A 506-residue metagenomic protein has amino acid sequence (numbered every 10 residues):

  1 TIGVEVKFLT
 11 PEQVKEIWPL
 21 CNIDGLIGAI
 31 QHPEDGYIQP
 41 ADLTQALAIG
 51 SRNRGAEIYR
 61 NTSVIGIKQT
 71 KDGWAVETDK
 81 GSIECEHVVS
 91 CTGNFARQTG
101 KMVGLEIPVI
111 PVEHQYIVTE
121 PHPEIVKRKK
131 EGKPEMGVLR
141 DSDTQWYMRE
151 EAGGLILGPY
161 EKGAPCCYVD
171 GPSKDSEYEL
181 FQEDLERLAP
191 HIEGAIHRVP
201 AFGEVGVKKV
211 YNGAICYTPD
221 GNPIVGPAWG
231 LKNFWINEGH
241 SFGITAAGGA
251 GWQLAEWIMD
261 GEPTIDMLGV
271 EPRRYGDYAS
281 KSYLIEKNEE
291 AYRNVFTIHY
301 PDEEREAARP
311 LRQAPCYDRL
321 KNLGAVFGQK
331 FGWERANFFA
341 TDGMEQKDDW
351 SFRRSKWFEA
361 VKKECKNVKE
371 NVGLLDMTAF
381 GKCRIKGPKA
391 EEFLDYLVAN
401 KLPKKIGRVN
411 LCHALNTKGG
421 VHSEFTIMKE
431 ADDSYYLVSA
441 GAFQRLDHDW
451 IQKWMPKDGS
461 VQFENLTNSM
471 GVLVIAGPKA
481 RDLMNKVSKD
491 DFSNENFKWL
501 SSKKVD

Functional and structural regions predicted by a protein language model:
T1, K7-L26, M148, Y160-C166: A conserved beta-strand/loop capping segment in the N-terminal third of enzymes that catalyze redox or closely related
I2-E12, E106-V109, G261-D266, F327: A short alpha-helix-loop-beta-strand transition element characteristic of N-terminal alpha/beta dinucleotide-binding
W18-R54, P172-E179, K232-E238: Helix-loop-beta segment of a Rossmann-like dinucleotide-binding subdomain
I30-H87, C91, F95-Q98, G248: Helical element adjacent to the flavin cofactor pocket in flavoenzyme catalytic cores
P40, D143, A152, K174-R312: C-terminal catalytic lobe of FAD-dependent flavoproteins
I65-K68, K208, G226, M428: Conserved positions in beta-strands of structured domains
G66-Q182, P190-R198, Y283-E304, A308-Q313: Flavin-dependent oxidoreductases
I265-D266, P272-D506: Glycine/proline-enriched, intrinsically flexible loops and inter-domain linkers
